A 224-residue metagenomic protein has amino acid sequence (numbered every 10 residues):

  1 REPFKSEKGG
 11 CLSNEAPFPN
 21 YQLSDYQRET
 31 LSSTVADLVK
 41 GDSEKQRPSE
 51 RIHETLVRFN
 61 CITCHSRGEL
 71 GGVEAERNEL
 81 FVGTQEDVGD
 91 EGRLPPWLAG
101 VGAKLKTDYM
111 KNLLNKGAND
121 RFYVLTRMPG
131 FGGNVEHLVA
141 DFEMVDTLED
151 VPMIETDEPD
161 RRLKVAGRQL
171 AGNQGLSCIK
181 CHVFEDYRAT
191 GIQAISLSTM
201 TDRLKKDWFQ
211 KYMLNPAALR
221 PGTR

Functional and structural regions predicted by a protein language model:
R1, L31, R58-E69, M110 (+6 more regions): The canonical Cys-X-X-Cys-His
R1-A36, A99-N115, Y123-M144, R203-L214 (+1 more regions): Periplasmic c-type cytochrome electron-transfer domains
E2-Y26, V57, H65-L70, A75-W97 (+5 more regions): Extracytoplasmic/secretory-pathway proteins
L23, Q27-V57, T147-N173: Electrostatic cytochrome c docking/interface patches
A36-K40, V57-N60, S66, N115-N119 (+3 more regions): Sec-exported extracytoplasmic/periplasmic mature domains
P48, L94, V124, Q174-S177 (+2 more regions): Cysteine-rich, disulfide-stabilized extracellular repeat modules
S66-G68, V73-L80, F122-L125, V139-D141 (+3 more regions): Short, solvent-exposed loop/turn and secondary-structure capping segments
